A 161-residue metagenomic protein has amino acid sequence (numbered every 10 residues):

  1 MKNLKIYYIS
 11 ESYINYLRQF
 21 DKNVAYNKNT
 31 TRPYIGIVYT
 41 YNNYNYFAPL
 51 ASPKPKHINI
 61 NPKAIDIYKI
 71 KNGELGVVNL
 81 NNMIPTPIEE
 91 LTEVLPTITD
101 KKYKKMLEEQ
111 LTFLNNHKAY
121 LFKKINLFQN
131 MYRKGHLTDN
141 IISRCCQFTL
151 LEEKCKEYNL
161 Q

Functional and structural regions predicted by a protein language model:
M1, Y8-T31: An N-terminal domain-cap segment
M1-K2, Q161: Intrinsically disordered, low-complexity and often Lys/Arg-enriched segments
L4, T31-I35, N43-N45: Short, surface-exposed beta-edge/turn micro-motifs
S10, A51, P87: Residues at the C-termini of beta-strands that transition into short coil/loop
Y13, K54, E90: Residue-level detector of flexible, active-site-proximal loop/helix-junction positions within diverse enzyme catalytic
A25, I35-T40: Conserved catalytic-core segments centered on acid/base and nucleophilic motifs
N29, T40-G76: Compact nucleic-acid interaction/catalytic patches
I70-Q161: C-terminal terminal-subdomain/extension
